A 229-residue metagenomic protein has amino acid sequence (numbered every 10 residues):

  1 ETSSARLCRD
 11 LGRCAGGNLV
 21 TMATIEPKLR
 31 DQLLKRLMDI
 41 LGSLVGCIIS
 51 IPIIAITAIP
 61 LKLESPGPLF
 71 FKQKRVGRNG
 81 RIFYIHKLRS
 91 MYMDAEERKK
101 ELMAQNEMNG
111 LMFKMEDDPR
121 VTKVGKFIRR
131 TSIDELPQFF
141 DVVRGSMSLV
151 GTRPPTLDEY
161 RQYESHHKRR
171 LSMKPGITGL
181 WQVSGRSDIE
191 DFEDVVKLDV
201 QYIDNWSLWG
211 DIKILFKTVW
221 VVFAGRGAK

Functional and structural regions predicted by a protein language model:
T2-S4, C8-L11, F71-P119, T178-V195 (+1 more regions): Short, glycine-rich, amphipathic interfacial segments at transmembrane boundaries or analogous
C8-V45, L69-Q73, R186-L208: Glycine-rich flexible loop motifs, especially short His-Gly-Gly/GGXG/HXGH segments used as catalytic or interaction
E26, C47-I48, F127-T131: Histidine kinase transmitter module recognition
K28-R98, D141, L208-K229: A hydrophobic, helix-centered structural microdomain
P68, R78-R81, K126, S146 (+4 more regions): Gly/Ser/Thr-rich helix-start
L111-K174, I214-V222: A short, structured surface patch at a secondary-structure boundary
E116, Q162, H166-K229: C-terminal terminal-structure detector
